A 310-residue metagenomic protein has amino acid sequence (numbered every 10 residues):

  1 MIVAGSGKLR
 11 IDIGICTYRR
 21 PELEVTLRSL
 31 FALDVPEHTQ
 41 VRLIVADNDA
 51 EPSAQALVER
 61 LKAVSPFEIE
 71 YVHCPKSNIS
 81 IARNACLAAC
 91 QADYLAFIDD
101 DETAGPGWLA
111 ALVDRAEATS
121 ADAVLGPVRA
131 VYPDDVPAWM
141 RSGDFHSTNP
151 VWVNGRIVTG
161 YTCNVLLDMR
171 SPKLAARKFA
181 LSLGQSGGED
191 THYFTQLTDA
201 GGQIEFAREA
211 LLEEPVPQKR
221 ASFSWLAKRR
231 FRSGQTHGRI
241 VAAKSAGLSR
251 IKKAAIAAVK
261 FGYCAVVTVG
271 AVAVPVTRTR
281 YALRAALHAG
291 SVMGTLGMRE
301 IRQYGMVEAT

Functional and structural regions predicted by a protein language model:
R19-D34: Short, well-formed alpha-helical segments that are part of the catalytic scaffolds of diverse glycosyltransferases
V45-L57, E102: A conserved acidic beta->alpha catalytic loop
C74-C90: Glycine-rich, basic loop-to-helix element that forms the pyrophosphate-binding segment of sugar-nucleotide handling
L95: Short aromatic/hydrophobic "clamp" motif used to bind/position activated sugar donors
G107-A138: Conserved donor NDP-sugar-binding/catalytic core segment of glycosyltransferases
G126, R141-T159: Short, flexible, basic/aromatic active-site loop/helix in glycosyltransferases
G184-T195: Acidic donor-binding loop at a coil-to-helix junction in glycosyltransferase catalytic cores that engages
K228-R232, A246-T310: Non-catalytic, C-terminal membrane-associated alpha-helical segments of glycosyltransferases
